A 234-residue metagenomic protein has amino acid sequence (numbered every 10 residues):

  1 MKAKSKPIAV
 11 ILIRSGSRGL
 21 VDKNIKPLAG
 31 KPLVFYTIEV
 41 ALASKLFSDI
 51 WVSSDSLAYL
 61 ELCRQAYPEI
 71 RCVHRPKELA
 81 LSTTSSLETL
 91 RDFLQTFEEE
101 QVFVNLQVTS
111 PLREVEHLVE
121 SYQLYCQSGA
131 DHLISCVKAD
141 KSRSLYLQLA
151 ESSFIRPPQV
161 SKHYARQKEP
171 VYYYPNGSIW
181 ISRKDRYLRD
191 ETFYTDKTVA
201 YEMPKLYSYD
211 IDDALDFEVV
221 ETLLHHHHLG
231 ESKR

Functional and structural regions predicted by a protein language model:
M1-V21: N-terminal nucleotide-binding beta1-loop-alpha1 segment
K6-I11, V34, D49-V52: Hydrophobic targeting segments
L33-D49, E61-L62: A short, N-terminal amphipathic alpha-helix
F47, E99-E100, G129-D131, L229: Short, high-confidence coil segments that cap the C-terminus of an alpha-helix and link into the following beta-strand
L57-V104, R113-E116, E120: Short phosphate-binding loop-to-helix
S86-T89, P111-K197, E202-M203: Conserved core of the sugar-phosphate nucleotidyltransferase
L106-V108: Active-site acidic Asp-centered loop
Y201-E202, Y207-R234: Hydrophobic helical membrane-anchoring modules
